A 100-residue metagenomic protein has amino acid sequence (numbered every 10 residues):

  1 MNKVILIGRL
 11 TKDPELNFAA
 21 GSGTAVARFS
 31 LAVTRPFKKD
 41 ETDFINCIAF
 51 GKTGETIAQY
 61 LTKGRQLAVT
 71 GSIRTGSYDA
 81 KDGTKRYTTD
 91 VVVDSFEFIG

Functional and structural regions predicted by a protein language model:
M1-G100: Single-stranded nucleic acid-binding surfaces, predominantly the OB-fold ssDNA-binding core
